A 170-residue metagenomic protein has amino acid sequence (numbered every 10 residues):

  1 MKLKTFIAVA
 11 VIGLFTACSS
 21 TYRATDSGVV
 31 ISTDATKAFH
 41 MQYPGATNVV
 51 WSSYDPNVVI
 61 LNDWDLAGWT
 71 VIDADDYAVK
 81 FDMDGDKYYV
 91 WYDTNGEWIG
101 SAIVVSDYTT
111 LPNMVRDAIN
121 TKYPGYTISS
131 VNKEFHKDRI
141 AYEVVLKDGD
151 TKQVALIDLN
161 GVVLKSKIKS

Functional and structural regions predicted by a protein language model:
M1-T5: Positively charged n-region of N-terminal signal peptides that target proteins for export
L14-A17: C-terminal motif of bacterial Sec signal peptides marking the signal peptidase cleavage site
S19-I31: Bacterial Sec signal peptide processing site at the extreme N-terminus
D34-V50: N-terminal targeting signals for Sec/Tat export/insertion, comprising classic cleavable signal peptides
F39, D75-V79, I119: Short, structured motif recognition centered on aromatic/hydrophobic residues
T47-V90, E134, D138-A155, S170: Exposed beta-strand-loop-beta-strand "reactive/processing" segments of non-cytosolic proteins
Y88-G100, Q153-K167: A short, surface-exposed beta-strand/turn
W91-S129: Long, charged/polar, surface-exposed segments that mediate recognition or autoinhibition
